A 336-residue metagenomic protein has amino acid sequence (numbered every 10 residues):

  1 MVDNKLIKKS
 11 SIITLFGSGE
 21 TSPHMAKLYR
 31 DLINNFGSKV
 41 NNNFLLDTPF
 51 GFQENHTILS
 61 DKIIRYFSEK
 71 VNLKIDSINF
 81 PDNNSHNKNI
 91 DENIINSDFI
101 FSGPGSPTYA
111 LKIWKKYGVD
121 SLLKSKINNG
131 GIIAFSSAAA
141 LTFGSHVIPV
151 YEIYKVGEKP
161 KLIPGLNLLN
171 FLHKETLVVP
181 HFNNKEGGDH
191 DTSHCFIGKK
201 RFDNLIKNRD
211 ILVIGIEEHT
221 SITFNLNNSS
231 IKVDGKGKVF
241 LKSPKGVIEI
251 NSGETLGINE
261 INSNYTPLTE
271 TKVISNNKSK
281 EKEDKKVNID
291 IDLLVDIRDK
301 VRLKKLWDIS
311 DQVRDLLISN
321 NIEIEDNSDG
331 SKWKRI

Functional and structural regions predicted by a protein language model:
V2-K39, F50-D61, R65, P149 (+1 more regions): C-terminal and late-domain segments of enzyme folds
F50-Y109: Portal/gating segments that form or line small-molecule/metal binding sites
L59-K62, W114-S121: Charged helix-capping and loop-helix junction motifs
N93, Y117-G130: Catalytic-core regions built around general acid/base machinery
F101-P104, I127-V147: Catalytic nucleophile loop
P107-Y117, G188-D189: Glycine/threonine-rich flexible loop motifs
G257, N264-I336: Structural preference for alpha-helix termini/caps and helix-kink/transition segments
